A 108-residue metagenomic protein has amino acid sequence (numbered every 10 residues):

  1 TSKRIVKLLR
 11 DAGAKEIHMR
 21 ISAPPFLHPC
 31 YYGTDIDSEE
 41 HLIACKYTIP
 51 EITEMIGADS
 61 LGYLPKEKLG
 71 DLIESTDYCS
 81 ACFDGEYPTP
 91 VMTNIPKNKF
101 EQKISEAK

Functional and structural regions predicted by a protein language model:
T1-K108: PRPP-associated nucleotide enzymes
